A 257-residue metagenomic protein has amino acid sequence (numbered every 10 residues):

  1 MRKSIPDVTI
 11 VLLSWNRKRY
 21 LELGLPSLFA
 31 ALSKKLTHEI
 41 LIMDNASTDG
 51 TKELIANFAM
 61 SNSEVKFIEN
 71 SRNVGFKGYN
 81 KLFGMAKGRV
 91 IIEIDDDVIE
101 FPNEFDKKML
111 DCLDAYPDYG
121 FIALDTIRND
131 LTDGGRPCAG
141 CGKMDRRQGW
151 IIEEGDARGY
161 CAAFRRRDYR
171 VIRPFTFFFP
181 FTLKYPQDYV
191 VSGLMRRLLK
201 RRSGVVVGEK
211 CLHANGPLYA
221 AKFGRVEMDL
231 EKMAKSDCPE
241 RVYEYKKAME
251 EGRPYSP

Functional and structural regions predicted by a protein language model:
R17-A31: Short, well-formed alpha-helical segments that are part of the catalytic scaffolds of diverse glycosyltransferases
D44-E53: A conserved acidic beta->alpha catalytic loop
A56-V74: Conserved donor nucleotide-binding strand/loop of the catalytic core
N70-A86: Glycine-rich, basic loop-to-helix element that forms the pyrophosphate-binding segment of sugar-nucleotide handling
F76, D145-R166: A recurrent flexible, glycine/aromatic-enriched loop bordering the glycosyltransferase active site that acts as
G88-I99: Short beta-strand-to-loop acidic/aromatic patch adjacent to the donor-nucleotide binding site
E104-R136: Conserved donor NDP-sugar-binding/catalytic core segment of glycosyltransferases
F178-P257: C-terminal catalytic/acceptor-binding lobe
